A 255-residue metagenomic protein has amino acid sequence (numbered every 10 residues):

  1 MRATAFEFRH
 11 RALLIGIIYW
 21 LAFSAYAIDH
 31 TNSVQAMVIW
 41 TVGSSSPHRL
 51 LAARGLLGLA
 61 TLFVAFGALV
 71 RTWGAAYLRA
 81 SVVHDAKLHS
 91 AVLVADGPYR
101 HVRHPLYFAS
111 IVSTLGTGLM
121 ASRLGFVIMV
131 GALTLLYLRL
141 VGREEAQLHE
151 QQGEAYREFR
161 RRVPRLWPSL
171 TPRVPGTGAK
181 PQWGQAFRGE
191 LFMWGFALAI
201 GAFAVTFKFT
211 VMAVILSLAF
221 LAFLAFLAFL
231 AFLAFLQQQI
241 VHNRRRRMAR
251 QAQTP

Functional and structural regions predicted by a protein language model:
M1-D96, V112-P255: Membrane-anchoring alpha-helices and their flanking helix-loop junctions
R100-V112: Conserved SAM-binding loop
